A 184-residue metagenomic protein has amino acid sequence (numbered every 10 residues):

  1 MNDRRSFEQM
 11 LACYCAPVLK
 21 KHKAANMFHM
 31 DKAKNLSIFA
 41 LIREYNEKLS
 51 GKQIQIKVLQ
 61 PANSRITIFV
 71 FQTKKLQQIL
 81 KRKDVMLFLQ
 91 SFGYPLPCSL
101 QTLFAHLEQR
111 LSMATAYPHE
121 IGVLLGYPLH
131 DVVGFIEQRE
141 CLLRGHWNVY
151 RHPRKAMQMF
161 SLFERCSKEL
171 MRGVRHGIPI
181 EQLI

Functional and structural regions predicted by a protein language model:
N2-A62: A structured, charge-rich N-terminal accessory region that forms the first stable segment of a protein and links
K23-A25, S64-I66, P118-E120: Short, surface-exposed beta-edge/turn micro-motifs
L41-C98: A glycine-rich, hydrophobic loop/mini-helix early in the fold
N63-S64, T102-F104, I136-H152: Short linear loop/turn motifs
L80-K81, Q109-A116, R139-C141: Short acidic alpha-helix initiation/capping motifs at coil-to-helix transition points, especially at protein N-termini
F92-H119: Internal catalytic-core helix/loop-beta-alpha segment that presents or stabilizes conserved functional determinants
Y117-L143: Hydrophobic/aromatic-rich, well-ordered segments within soluble, folded domains that form packed cores
H146-I184: Long, compositionally biased
